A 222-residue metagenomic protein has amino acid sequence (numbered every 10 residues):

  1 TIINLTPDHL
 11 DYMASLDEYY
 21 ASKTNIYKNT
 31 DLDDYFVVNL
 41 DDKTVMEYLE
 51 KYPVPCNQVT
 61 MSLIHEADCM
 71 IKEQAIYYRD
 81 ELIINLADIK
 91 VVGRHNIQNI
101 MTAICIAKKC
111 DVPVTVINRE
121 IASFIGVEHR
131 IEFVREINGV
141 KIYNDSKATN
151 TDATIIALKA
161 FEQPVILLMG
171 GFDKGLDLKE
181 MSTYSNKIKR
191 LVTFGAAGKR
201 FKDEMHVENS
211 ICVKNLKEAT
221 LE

Functional and structural regions predicted by a protein language model:
T1-T60, I71-K72, I84-K90: Flexible active-site lid/hinge loop adjacent to a nucleotide/diphosphate and Mg2+-phosphate binding pocket
F36-L40, L168-M169, I188-A196: Short internal beta-strands
D42-E47, E66-D68, G175-D177, A197-D203: Short, charged/polar "capping" segments at the starts of alpha-helices and the immediately preceding loops
Y52-I71, N118-A122, E132, I211-K217: Beta-strand->loop->alpha-helix junctions that form or flank phosphate-binding loops in nucleotide-handling enzymes
A67-I84, V127, F133-R135: Acidic-glycine-rich active-site phosphate/pyrophosphate-binding loop
L86-I188, F201: Nucleotide phosphate-binding/pyrophosphate-handling subdomain across enzymes that bind or process nucleotide phosphates
K179-E222: C-terminal helical cap/extension that packs against the catalytic core of soluble nucleotide-cofactor enzymes
